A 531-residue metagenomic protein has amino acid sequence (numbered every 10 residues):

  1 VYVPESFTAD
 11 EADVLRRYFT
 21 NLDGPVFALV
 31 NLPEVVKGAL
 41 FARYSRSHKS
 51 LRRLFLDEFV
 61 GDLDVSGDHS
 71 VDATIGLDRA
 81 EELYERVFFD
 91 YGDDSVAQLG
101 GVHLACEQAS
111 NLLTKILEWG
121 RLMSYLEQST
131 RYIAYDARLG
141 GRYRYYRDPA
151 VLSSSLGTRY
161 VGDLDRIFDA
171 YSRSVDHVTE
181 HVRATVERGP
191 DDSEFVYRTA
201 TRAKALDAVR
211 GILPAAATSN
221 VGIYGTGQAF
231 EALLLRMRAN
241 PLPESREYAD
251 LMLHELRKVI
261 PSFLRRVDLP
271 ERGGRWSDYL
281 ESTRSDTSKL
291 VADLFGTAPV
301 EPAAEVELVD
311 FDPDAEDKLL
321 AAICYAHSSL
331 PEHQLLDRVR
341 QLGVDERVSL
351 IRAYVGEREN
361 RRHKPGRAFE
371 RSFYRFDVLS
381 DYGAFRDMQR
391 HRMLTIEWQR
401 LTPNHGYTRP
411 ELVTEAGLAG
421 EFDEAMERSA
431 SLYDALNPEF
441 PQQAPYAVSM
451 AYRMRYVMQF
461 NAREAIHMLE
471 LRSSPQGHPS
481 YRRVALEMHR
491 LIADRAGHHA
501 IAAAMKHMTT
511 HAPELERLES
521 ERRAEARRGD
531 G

Functional and structural regions predicted by a protein language model:
V1-G531: A conserved ligand/cofactor-binding region detector
